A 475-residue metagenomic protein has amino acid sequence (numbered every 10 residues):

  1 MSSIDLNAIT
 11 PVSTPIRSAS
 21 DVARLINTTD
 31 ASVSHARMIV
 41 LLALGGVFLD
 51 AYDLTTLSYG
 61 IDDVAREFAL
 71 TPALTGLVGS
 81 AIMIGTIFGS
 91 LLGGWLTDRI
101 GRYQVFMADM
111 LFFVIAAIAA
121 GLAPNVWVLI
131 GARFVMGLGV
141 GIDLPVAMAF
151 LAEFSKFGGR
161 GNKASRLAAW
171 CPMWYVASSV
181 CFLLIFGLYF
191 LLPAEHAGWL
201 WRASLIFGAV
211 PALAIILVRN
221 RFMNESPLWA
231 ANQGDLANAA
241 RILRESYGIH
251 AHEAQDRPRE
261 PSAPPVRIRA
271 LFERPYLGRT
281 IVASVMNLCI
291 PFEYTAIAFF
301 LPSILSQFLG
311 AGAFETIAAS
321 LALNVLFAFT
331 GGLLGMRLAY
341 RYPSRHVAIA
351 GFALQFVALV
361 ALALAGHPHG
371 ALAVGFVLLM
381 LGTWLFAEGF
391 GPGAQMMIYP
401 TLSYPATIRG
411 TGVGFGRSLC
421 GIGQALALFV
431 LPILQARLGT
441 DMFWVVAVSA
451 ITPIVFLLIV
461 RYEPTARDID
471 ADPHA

Functional and structural regions predicted by a protein language model:
S2-A475: Transmembrane-helix signature of 12-pass secondary carriers
